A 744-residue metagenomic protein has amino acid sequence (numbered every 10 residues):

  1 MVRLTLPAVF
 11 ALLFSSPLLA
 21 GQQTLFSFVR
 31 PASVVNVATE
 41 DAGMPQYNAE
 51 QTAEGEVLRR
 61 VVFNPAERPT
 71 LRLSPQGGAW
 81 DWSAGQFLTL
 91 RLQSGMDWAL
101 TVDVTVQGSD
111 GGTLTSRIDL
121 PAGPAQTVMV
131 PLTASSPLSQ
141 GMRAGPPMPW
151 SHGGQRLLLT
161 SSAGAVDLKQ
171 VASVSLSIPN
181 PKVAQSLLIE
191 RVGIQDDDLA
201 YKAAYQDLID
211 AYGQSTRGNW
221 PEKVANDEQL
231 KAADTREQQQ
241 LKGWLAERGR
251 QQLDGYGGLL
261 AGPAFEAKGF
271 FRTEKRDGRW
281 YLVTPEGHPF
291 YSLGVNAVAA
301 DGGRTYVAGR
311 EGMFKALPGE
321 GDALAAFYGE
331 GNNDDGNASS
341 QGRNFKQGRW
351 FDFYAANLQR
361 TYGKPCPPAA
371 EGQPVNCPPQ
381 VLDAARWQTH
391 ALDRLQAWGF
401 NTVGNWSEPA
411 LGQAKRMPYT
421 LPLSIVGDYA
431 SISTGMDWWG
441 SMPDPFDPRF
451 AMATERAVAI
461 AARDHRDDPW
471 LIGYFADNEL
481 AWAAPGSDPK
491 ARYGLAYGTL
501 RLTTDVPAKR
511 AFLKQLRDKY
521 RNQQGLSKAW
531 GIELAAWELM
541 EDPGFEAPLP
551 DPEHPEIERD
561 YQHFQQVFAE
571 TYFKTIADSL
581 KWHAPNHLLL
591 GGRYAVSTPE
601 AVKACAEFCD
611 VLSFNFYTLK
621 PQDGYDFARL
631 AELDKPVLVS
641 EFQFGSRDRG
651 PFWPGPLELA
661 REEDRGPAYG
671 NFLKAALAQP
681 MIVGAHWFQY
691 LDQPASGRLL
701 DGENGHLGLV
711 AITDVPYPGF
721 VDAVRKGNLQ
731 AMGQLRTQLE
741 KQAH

Functional and structural regions predicted by a protein language model:
T5-P17: Bacterial N-terminal signal peptides
G21-A204: Beta-rich carbohydrate-recognition modules and glycan-binding surfaces
T101-D103, G141-R143, L187, A204 (+8 more regions): Short, solvent-exposed loop/turn and secondary-structure capping segments
A134-G145, R156-V166, Q170-K182, G193-F270 (+1 more regions): N-terminal accessory beta-strand-rich subdomains and adjacent acidic, glycine-rich linkers that precede catalytic cores
W220-G412, A430-D467, L549, P555 (+2 more regions): Active-site-adjacent substrate/metal-binding segments within catalytic domains of carbohydrate-active enzymes
R276-G278, T284, L293, P367 (+9 more regions): Active-site region of glycoside hydrolase catalytic domains
F616-T618, W653-R665: Short, contiguous acidic/charged loop-to-helix segments that flank catalytic cores in large enzymes
D648-E658, G697-H706: Histidine/acidic-residue-rich catalytic or RNA/ligand-binding cores of hydrolases and nuclease-related proteins
